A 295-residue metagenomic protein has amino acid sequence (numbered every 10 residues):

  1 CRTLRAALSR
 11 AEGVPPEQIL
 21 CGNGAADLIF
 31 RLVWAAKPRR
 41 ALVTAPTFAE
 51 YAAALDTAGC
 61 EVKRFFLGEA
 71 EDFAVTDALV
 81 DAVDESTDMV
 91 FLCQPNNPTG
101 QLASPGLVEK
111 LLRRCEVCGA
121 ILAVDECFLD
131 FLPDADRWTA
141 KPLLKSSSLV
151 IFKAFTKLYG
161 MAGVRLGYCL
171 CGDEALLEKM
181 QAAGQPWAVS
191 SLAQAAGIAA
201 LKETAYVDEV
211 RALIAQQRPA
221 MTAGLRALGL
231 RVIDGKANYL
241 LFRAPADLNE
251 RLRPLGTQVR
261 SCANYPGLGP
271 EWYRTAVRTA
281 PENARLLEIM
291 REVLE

Functional and structural regions predicted by a protein language model:
C1-S9, N23, P95, V189: A structural motif shared across PLP-dependent enzymes of the aminotransferase-like
R2, Q18, W34-L92: PLP-dependent aminotransferase-like
S9-R31: Short loop-beta-helix segment that forms the pyridoxal 5′-phosphate
D56, F73-E85, P98-L122, E126-L158: Active-site pre-lysine segment of PLP-dependent enzymes
R64-F66, M89-N96, L122-E126, I233-D234: Short beta-strands and strand-loop turn motifs
G106, P254-L255, N264-E295: PLP-dependent enzyme catalytic core of the Aspartate aminotransferase-like
S148-I233: PLP-dependent aminotransferase class I/II
I214-A215, L225-G256: Conserved PLP-binding catalytic core of the aspartate aminotransferase-like
